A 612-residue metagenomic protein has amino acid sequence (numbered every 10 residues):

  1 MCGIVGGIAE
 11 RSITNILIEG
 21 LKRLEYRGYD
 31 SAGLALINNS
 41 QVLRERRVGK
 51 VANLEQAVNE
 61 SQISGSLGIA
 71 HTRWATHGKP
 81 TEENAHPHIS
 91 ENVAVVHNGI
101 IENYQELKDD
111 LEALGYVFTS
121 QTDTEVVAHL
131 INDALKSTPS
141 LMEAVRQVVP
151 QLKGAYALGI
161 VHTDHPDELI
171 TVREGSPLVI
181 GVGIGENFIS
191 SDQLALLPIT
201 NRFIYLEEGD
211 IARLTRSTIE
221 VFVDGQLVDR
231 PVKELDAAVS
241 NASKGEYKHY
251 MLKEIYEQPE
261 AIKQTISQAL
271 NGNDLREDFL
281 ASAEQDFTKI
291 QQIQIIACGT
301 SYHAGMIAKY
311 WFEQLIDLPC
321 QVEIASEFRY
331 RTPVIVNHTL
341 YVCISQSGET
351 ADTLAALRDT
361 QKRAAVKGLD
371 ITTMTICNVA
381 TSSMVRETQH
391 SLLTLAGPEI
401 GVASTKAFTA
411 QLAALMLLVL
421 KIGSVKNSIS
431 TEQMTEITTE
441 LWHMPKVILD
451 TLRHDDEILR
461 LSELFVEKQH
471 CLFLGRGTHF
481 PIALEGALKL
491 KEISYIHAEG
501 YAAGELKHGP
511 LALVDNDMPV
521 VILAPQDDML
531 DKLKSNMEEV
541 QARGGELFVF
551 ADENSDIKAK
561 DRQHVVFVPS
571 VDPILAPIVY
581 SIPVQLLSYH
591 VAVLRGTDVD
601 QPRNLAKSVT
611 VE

Functional and structural regions predicted by a protein language model:
M1-K244, K248, K263-Q291, Y330 (+4 more regions): Conserved short alpha-helical segments that host acidic/polar catalytic motifs at enzyme active sites
S66-E83, N271-E284, A308-I344, T350 (+1 more regions): Glycine-rich oxoanion-binding loops at beta->alpha junctions
P87, I170-T171, F203-I204, I211-R213 (+12 more regions): Replace "in large, NTP-powered and nucleic-acid-processing enzymes" with "in large, NTP-powered factors and other
D123-V126, A304, A308, A410-L415 (+3 more regions): Catalytic-loop motifs flanking and including active-site residues across diverse enzymes
L152-E186, V466-E492, D527-M529, K534: Acidic/histidine-rich
Q258-I262, I266-Q294, A380, H390-P519 (+1 more regions): Active-site phosphate/pyrophosphate-binding segments
T288-E436, E440-H443, R476, L523-V566 (+1 more regions): Glycine-rich phosphate-binding loops that contact phosphosugars or nucleotide phosphates
A559-D561, V571-E612: Generic C-terminus detector
